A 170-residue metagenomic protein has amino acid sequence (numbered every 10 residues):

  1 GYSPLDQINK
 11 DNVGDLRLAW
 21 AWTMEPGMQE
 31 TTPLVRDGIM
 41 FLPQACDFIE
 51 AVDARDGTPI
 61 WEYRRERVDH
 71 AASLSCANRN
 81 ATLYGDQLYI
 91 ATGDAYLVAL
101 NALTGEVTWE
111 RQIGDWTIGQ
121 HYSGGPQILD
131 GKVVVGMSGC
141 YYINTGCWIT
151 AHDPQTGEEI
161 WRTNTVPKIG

Functional and structural regions predicted by a protein language model:
G1-L18: Blade/loop signatures of beta-propeller domains
W20-L34, E62-Y84, E110-G125, T163-G170: Extracytoplasmic beta-rich repeat domains
D37-I39, G85-D86, D130-K132: Short coil/turn segments that connect the beta-strands within blades of beta-propeller domains
L42, I90, V135-G136: Residue position within the beta-strands of beta-propeller blades
D47-F48, Y96, C140-I143: Short glycine/acidic-enriched loop and turn motifs that connect beta-strands
D53-D56, N101-T104, P154-T156: Short loop/turn segments that connect beta-strands within beta-propeller blades
D94, T145-W148: A detector of repeated loop/turn-to-beta-strand junctions in beta-rich toroidal repeat architectures
